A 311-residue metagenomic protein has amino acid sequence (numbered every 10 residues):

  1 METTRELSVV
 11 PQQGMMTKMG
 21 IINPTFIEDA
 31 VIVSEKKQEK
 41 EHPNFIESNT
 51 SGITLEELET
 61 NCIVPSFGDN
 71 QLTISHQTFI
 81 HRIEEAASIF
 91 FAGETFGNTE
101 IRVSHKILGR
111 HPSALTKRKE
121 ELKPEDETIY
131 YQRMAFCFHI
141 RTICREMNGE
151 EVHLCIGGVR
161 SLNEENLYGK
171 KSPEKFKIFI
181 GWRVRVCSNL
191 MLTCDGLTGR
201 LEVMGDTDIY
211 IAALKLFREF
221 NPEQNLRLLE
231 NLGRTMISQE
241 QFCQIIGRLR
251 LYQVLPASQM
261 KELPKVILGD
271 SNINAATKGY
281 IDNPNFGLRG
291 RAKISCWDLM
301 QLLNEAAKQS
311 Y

Functional and structural regions predicted by a protein language model:
M1-E84, F90-T95, I101-V103, I107: Feature for intrinsically disordered/low-complexity regulatory segments and propeptides
M1-P43, K119-Y311: Intrinsically disordered, low-complexity regions enriched in serine/threonine
E56-P173: Compositionally biased, flexible interaction segments
